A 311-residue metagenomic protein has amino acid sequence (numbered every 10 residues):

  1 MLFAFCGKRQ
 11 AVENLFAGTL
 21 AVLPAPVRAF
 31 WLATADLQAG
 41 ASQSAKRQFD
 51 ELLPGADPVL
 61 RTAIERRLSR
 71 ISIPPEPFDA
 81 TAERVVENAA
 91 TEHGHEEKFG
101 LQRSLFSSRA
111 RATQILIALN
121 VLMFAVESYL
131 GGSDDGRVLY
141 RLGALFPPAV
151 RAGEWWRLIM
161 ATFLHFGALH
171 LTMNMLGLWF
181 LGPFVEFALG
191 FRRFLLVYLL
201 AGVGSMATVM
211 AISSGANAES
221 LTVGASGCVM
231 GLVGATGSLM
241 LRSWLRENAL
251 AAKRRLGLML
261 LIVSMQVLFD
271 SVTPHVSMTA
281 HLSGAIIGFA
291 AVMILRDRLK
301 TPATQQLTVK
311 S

Functional and structural regions predicted by a protein language model:
M1-V22, V27: Alpha-helical adaptor scaffolds
L15, V27, T34-Q38, Q48 (+2 more regions): A detector for small-residue-rich transmembrane helices and their helix-helix packing motifs
A21-V22, P54-G55, V59: Structural marker of alpha-solenoid helical repeat scaffolds
Q43-S44, L60: Sensory coupling linkers of modular signal transduction proteins
